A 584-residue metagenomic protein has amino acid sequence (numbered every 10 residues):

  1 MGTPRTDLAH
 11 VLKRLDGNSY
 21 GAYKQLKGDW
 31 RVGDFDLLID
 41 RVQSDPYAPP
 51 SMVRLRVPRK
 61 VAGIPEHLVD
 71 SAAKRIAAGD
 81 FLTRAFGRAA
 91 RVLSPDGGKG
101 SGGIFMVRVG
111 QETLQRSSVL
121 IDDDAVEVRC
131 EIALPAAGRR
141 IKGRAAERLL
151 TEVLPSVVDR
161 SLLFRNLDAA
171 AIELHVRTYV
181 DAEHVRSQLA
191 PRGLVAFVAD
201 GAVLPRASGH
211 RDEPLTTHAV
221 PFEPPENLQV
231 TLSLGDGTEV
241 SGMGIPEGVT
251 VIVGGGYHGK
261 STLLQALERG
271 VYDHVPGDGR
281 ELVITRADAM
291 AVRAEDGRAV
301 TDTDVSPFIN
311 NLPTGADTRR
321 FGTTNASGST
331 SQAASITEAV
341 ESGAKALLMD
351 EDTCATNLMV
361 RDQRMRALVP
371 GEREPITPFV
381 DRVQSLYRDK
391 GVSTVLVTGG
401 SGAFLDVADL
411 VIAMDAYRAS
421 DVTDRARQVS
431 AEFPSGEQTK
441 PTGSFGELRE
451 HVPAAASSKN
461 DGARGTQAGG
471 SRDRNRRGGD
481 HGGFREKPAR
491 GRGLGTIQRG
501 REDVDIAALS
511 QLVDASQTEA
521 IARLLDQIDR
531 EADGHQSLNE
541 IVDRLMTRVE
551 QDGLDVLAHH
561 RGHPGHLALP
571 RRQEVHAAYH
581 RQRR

Functional and structural regions predicted by a protein language model:
M1-G193, L204: N-terminal accessory targeting/assembly segments
A190-A196, D200, Y257, L264-E295 (+1 more regions): Carboxylate/His-rich catalytic cores and anion/metal-binding grooves
P205-S241, P276, I284-A289, R293-V300 (+1 more regions): N-terminal pre-Walker A segment at the start of P-loop NTPase domains
V240-Y272: Glycine-rich phosphate-binding P-loop
R298, S306-S329, V360-I376: Flexible beta-alpha connector loops of hexameric P-loop NTPases
S327-A339: Conserved alpha-helical scaffold flanking the Walker A/P-loop in AAA+ ATPase domains
A339-V383, Y387-R388, V397-R427: Conserved P-loop NTPase nucleotide-binding/switch module
R388-D389, G400-R584: Conserved NTP phosphate-binding and transfer environment spanning the P-loop NTPase/kinase superfamily
